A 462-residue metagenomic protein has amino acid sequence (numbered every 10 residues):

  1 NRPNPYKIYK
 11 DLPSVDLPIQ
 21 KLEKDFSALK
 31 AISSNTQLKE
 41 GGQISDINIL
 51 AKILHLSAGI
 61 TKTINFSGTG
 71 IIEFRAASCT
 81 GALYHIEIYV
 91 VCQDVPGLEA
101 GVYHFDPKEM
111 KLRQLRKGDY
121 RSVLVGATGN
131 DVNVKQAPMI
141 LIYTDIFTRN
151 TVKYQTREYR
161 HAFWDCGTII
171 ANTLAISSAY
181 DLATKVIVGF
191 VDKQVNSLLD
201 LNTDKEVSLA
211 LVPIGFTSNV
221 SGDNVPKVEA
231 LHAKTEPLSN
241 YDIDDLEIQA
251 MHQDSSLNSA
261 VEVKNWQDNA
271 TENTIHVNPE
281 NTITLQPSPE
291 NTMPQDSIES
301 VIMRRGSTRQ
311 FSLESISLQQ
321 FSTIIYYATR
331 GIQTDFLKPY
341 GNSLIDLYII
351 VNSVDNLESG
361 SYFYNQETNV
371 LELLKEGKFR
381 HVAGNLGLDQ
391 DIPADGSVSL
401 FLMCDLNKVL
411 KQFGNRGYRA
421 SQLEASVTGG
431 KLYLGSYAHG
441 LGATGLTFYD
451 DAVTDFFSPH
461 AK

Functional and structural regions predicted by a protein language model:
N1-K431, H439, A443-K462: N-terminal accessory segments that position/regulate proteins before the catalytic core
S436: Short surface loop/edge beta-strand patches of beta-sandwich-type extracellular domains that form ligand-contact sites
